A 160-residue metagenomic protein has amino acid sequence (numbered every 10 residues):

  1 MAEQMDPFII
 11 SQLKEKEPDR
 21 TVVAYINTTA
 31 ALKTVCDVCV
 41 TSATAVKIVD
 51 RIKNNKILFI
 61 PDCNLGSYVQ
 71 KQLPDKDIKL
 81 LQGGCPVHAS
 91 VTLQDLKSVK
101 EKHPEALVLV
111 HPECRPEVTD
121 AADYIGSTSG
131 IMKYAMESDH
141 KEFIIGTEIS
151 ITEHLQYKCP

Functional and structural regions predicted by a protein language model:
M1-G146, I151-C159: Active-site loop-to-helix "anion-binding N-cap" substructures in soluble metabolic enzymes
